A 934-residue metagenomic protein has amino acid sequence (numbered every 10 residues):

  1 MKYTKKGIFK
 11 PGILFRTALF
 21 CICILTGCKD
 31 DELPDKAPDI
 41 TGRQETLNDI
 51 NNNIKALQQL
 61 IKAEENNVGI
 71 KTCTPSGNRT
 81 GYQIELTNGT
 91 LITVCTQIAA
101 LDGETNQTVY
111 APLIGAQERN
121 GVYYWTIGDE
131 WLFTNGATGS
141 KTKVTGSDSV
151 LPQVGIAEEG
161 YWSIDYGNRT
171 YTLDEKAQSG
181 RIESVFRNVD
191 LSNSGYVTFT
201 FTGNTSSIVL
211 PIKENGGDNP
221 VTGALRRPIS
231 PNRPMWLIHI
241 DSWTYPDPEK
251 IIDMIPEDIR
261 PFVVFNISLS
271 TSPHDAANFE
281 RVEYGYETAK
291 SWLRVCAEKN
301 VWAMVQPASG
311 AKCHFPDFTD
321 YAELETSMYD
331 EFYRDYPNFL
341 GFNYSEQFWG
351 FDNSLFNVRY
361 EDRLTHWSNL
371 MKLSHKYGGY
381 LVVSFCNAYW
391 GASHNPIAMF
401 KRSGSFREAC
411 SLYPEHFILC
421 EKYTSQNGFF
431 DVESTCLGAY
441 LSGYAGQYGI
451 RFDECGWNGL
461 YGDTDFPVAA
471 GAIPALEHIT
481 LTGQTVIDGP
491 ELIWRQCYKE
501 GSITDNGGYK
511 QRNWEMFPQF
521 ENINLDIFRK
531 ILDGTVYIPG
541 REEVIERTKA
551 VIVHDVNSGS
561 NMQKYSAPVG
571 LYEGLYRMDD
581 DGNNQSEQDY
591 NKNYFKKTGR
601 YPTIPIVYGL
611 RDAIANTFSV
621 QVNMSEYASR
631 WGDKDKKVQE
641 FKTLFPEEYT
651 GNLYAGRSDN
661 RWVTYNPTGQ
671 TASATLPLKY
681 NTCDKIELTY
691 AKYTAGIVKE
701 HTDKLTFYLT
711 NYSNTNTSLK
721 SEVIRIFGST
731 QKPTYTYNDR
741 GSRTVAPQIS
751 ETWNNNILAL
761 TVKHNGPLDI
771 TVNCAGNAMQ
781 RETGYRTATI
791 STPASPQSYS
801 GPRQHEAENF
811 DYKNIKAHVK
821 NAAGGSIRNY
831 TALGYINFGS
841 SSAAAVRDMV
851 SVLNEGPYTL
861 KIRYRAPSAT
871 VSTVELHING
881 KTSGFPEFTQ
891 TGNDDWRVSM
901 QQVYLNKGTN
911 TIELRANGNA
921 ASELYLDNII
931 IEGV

Functional and structural regions predicted by a protein language model:
M1-K10: N-terminal secretory signal peptides that target proteins for export/translocation
Y3, D31-V122, T126-W131, K143 (+4 more regions): Acidic/polar, low-complexity intrinsically disordered N-terminal segments immediately downstream of a Sec signal
L25-G27: C-terminal motif of bacterial Sec signal peptides marking the signal peptidase cleavage site
G128-D129, N738-R740, I878-K881: Short strand-turn-strand beta-turns centered on an Asx-Gly dipeptide
G217-E298, K699, T710-S721, R725-Q731 (+1 more regions): Mature N-terminal, pre-catalytic/accessory segment of carbohydrate-active enzymes
P220-G669: Glycan-processing catalytic domains of CAZymes
R547-Q585, T643-G784, T789, V850: Carbohydrate-binding surface patches
P793-V934: Extracytoplasmic
